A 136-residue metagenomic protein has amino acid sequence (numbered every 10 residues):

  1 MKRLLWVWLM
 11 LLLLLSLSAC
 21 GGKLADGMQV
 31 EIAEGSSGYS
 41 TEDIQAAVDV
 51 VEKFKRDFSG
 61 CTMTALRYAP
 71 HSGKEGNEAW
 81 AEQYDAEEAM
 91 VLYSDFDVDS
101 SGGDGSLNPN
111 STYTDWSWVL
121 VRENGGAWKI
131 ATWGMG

Functional and structural regions predicted by a protein language model:
K2-K23: Sec-dependent N-terminal signal peptides of Gram-positive bacterial secreted proteins and lipoproteins
R3, L9, A86, T112-T114: A short, structural micro-pattern
L4-L5, A69, N124: Small/flexible residues
L15-L17, M90-L92, V119-L120, I130: Generic hydrophobic secondary-structure signal
S18-T112: Flexible low-complexity loop/turn motifs enriched in small/helix-breaking residues
Y113-G136: Short beta-strand edge/turn micro-motifs at domain boundaries
